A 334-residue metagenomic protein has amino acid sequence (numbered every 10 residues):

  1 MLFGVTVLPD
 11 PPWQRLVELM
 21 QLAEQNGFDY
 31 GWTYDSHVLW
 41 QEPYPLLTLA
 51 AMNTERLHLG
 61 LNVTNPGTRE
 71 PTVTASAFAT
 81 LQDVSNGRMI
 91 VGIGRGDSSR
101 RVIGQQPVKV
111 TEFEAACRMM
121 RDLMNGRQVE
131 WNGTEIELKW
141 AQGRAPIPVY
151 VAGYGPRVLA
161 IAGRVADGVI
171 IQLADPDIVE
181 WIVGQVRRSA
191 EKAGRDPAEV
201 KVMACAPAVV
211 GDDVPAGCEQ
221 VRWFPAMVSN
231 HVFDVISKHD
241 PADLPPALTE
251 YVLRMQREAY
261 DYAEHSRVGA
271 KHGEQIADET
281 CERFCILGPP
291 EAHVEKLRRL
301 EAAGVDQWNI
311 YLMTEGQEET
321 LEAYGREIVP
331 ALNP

Functional and structural regions predicted by a protein language model:
M1-N62, I147: N-terminal beta1-alpha1-beta2 module of alpha/beta enzyme domains
L2-Q14, T64-T72, R144-Y154, A208-G211 (+1 more regions): Active-site mouth loops of central-metabolism enzymes
F3-V7, G31-T33, L59-N62, M89-I93 (+4 more regions): Hydrophobic faces of well-ordered beta-strands that scaffold small-molecule active sites in alpha/beta enzyme cores
P11-A23, T74-A77, G153-R164, Q220-V221 (+1 more regions): Short, acidic/polar
G27, A50, L81, M120 (+7 more regions): Conserved, mostly hydrophobic/aromatic
Y30-N53, N65, D97-R100, L173-P176 (+1 more regions): Glycine-rich, proline-tolerant flexible connector loops at the mouths of alpha/beta enzymes
Y44-T64, T68, L123, K192 (+1 more regions): Alpha-helix-loop-beta-strand connector modules within alpha/beta enzyme cores
Q106-W140, V179-E180, G184-Q185, A190-A302 (+1 more regions): An alpha-helical appendage that flanks or caps ligand/catalytic pockets
